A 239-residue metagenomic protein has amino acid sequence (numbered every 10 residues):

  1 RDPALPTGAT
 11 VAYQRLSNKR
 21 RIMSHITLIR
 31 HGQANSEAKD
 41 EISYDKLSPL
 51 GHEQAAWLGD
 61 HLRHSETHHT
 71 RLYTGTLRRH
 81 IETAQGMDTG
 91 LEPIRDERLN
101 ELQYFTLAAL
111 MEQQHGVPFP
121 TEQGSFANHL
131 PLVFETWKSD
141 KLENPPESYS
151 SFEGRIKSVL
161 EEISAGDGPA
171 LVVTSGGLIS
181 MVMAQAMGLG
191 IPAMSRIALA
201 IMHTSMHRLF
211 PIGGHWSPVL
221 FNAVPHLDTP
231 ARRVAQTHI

Functional and structural regions predicted by a protein language model:
R1, T7-I22: Short, Lys/Arg-enriched N-terminal segments with co-localized hydrophobic residues within the first ~10-30 amino acids
L16-I22, T89, I94, N100-G124 (+2 more regions): Acidic, low-complexity terminal tails and accessory targeting/binding regions of phosphate-metabolizing enzymes
I26, T70, G166-T174: Generic beta-sheet signal
I26-M87, P145-K157: Loop-to-helix element that buttresses phosphate recognition and phosphoryl-transfer chemistry
N35-A38, A127-L142: Short, basic/glycine-rich phosphate-binding loops at helix/coil junctions that contact nucleotide phosphates
W57-P131: Phosphate-coordination/substrate-recognition cap region in phosphate-metabolizing enzymes
G75-L77, R98, G168, V172-L178 (+1 more regions): Short, well-ordered beta-to-alpha junction loops that form the rim of enzyme active sites and present histidine/acidic
E135-A165: Internal catalytic-core helix/loop-beta-alpha segment that presents or stabilizes conserved functional determinants
